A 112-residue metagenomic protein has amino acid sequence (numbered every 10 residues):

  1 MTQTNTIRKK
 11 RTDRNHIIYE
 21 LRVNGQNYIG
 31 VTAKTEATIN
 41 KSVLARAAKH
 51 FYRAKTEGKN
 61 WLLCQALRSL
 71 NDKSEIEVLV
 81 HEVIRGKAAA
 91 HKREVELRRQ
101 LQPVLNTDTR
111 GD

Functional and structural regions predicted by a protein language model:
M1-K41: GIY-YIG nuclease catalytic motif and its immediate N-terminal context
M1-R14, A47, L70-D112: Boundary/linker segments flanking structured domains
T4, L21, G58-N60, V95: Intrinsic disorder/low-complexity segments enriched in polar/small residues
N24, Q65-S69, E96: Polar/charged alpha-helical tracts
G25, K49, T56-G58, E96 (+1 more regions): Sequence-pattern detector for short linear motifs and compositional/periodic biases rather than a specific fold
A33-R85: Conserved short loop/helix modules at catalytic or binding sites in compact beta-alpha or helix-hairpin-helix contexts
